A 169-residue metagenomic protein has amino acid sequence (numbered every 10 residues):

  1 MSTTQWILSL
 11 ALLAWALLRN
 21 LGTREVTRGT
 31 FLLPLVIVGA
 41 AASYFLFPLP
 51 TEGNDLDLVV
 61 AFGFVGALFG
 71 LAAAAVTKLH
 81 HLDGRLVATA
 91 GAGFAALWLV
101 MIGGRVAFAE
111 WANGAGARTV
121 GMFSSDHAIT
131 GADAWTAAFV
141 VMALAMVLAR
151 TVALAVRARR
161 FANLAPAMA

Functional and structural regions predicted by a protein language model:
M1-L10, L56-L68: Structural signature of hydrophobic alpha-helical transmembrane segments
M1-T51, M168-A169: Long, hydrophobic N-terminal alpha-helical segment
L12-V26, A73-L86, V152-R157: C-terminal ends of transmembrane helices
G22, R85-T89, H127-A134: Juxtamembrane loop-transmembrane helix junctions in multi-pass integral membrane proteins, especially the extracellular
E25-G39, L56-F64, R85-G93: Cytoplasmic-side transmembrane-helix entry/capping segments in multi-pass membrane proteins
L35-F45, G66, A92-G104: Small-residue-rich segments of transmembrane alpha-helices in multi-pass membrane proteins, especially helix faces
L71-G84, G93-N113: C-terminal halves and exits of single transmembrane alpha-helices
L97-A169: C-terminal membrane-adjacent module
